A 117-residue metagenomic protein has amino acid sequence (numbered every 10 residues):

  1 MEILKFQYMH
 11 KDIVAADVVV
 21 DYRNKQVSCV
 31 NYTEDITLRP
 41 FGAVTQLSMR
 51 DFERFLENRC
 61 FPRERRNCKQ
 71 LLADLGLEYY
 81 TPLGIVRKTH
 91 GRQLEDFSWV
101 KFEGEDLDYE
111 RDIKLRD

Functional and structural regions predicted by a protein language model:
M1-D117: Phosphate/dinucleotide-binding and metal-coordinating scaffold of catalytic cores in nucleotide-dependent enzymes
